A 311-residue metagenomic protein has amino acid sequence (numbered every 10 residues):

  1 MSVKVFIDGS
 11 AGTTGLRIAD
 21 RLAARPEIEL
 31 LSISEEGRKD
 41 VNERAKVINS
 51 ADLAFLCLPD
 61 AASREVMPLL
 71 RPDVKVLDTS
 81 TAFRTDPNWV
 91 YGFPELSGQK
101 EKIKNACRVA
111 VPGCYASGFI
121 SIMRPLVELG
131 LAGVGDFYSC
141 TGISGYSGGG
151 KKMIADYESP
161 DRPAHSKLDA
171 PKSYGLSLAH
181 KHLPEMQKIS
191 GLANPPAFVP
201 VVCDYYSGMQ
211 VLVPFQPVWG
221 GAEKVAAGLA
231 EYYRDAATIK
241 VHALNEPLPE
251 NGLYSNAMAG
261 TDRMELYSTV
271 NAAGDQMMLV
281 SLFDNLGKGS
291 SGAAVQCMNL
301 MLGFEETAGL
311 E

Functional and structural regions predicted by a protein language model:
M1-L168, Y174, T269-A272, A308-L310: N-terminal Rossmann-like NAD(P) cofactor-binding subdomain of oxidoreductases, focused on the glycine-rich
A11-A45, V134-F137, T141, Y146-L279: C-terminal substrate-binding/catalytic lobe of Rossmann-fold NAD(P)-dependent oxidoreductases
T14, A54, D78-F83, S159 (+3 more regions): Short secondary-structure transition/capping segments
A19, I120-V127, L183-Q187, A230 (+2 more regions): Predominant activation on well-ordered alpha-helical scaffold segments within soluble catalytic domains
V109, V225-L229, A294: PAPS/PAP-binding and catalytic site of the sulfotransferase fold
G118, G221, G289-S290: Secondary-structure boundary/capping motif
R263-E311: NAD(P)-dependent Rossmann-like dehydrogenase/reductase catalytic/cofactor-binding core
